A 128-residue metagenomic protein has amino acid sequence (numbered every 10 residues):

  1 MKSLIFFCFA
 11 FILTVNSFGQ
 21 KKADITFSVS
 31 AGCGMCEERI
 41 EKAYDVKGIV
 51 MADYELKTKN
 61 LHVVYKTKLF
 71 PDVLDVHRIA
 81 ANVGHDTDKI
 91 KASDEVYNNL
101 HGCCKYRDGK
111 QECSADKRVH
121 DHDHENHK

Functional and structural regions predicted by a protein language model:
M1-A23: Bacterial Sec-dependent N-terminal signal peptides
F9, G34-E37, C104-K105, S114: Secreted/luminal cysteine- and crosslink-motif detector
L13, F27-S30, Y97-N98, R107: Processing junctions and N-termini across compartments
F27-N60: N-terminal targeting signals for Sec/Tat export/insertion, comprising classic cleavable signal peptides
K57-K105: Mid-chain, structured segments of secreted extracytoplasmic proteins
Y97-D121: Short, low-order "capping/linker" segments at domain edges
N126-K128: Short, solvent-exposed mixed-charge patches
